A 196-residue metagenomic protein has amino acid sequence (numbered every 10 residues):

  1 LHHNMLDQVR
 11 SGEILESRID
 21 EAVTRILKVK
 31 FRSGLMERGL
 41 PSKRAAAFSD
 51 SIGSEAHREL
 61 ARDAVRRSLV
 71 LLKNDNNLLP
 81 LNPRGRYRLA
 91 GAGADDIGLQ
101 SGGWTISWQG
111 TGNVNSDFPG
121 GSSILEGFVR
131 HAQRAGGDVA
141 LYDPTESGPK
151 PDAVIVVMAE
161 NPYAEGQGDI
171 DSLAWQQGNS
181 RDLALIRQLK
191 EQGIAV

Functional and structural regions predicted by a protein language model:
L1-E16, K28, S51, E59-V196: C-terminal non-catalytic regions of proteins with extracellular/luminal or membrane-system context
T24, K28-A47: Conserved, charged catalytic cores of large soluble enzymes
A46-E55: Short glycine/proline- and acidic residue-enriched helix-loop micro-motifs that form flexible lids or anion-recognition
